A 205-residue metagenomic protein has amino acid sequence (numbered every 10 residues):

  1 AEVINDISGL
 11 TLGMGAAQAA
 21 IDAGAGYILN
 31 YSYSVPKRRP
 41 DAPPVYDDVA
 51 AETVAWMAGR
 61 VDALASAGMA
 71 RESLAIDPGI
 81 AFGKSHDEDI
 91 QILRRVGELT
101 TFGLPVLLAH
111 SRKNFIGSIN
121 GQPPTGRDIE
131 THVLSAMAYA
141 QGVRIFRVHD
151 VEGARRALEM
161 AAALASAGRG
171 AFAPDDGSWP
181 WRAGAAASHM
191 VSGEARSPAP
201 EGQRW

Functional and structural regions predicted by a protein language model:
E2-A63, A67, G83-W205: Active-site-adjacent loop and "lid" segments of alpha/beta metabolic enzymes
A70-S73: Short acidic capping loops at alpha-helix termini that bridge into adjacent secondary structure
G79-A81: Short strand-loop junctions, especially beta-strand C-caps/beta-turns that link beta-sheets to coils or alpha-helices
